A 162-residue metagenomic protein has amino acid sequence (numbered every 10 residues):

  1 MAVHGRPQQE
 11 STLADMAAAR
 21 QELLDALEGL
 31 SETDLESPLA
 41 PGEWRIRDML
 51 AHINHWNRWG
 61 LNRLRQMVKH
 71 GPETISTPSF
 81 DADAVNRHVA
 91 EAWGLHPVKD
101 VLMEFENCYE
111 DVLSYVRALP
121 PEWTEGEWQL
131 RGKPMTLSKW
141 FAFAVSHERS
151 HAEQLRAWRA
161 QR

Functional and structural regions predicted by a protein language model:
M1-Q21: Extreme N-terminal tail/first-helix region
A2, A17, E36-A84, W123-R162: Short, contiguous alpha-helical
H4-P7, N86-L102, L130-W140: Acidic/His metal-coordination segments adjacent to aromatic residues that form catalytic metal sites in metalloenzymes
D15, A19, A84-T124: Acidic/histidine-rich alpha-helical segments that form the ligand environment of transition-metal centers
E22, L30-E32: N-terminal first-folded block
